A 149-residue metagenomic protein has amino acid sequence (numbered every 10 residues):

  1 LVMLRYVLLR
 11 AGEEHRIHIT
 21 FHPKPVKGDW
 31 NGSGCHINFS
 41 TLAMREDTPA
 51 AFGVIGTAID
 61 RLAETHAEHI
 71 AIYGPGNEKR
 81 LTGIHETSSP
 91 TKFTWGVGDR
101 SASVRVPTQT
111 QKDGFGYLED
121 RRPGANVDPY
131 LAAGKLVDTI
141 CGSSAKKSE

Functional and structural regions predicted by a protein language model:
L1-S148: Active-site capping/gating regions of soluble enzymes
